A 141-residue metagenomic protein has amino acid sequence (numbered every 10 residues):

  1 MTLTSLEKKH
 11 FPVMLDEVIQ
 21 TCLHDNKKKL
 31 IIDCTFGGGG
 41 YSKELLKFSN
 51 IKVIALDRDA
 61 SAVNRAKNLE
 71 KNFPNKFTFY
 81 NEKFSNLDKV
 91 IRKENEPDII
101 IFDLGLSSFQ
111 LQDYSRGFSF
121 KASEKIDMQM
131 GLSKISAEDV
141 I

Functional and structural regions predicted by a protein language model:
M1-I141: S-adenosyl-L-methionine-dependent methyltransferase catalytic core, i.e., the SAM/SAH-binding region
